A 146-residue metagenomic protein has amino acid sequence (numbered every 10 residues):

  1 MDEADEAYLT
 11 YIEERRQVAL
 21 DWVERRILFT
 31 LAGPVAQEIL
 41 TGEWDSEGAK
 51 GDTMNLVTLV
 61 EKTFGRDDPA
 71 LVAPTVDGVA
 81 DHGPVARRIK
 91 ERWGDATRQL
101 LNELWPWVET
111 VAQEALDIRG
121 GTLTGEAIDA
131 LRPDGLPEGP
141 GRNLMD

Functional and structural regions predicted by a protein language model:
M1-D146: Soluble catalytic regions of large protease machineries
